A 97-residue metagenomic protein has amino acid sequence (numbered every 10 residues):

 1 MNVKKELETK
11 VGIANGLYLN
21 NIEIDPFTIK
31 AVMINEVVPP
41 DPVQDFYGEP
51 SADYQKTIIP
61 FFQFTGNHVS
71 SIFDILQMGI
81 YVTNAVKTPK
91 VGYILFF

Functional and structural regions predicted by a protein language model:
N2-F97: A polyanion-binding, active-site-adjacent surface
